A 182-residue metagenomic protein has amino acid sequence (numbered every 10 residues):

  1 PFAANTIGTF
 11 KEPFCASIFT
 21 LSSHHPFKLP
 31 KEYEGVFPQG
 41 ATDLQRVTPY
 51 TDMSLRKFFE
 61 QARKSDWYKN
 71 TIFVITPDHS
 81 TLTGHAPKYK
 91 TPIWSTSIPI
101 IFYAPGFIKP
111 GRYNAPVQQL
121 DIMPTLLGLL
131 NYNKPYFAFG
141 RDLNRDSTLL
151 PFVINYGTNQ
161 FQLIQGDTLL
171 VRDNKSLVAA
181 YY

Functional and structural regions predicted by a protein language model:
P1-Y182: Solvent-exposed soluble domains appended to multi-pass membrane proteins
